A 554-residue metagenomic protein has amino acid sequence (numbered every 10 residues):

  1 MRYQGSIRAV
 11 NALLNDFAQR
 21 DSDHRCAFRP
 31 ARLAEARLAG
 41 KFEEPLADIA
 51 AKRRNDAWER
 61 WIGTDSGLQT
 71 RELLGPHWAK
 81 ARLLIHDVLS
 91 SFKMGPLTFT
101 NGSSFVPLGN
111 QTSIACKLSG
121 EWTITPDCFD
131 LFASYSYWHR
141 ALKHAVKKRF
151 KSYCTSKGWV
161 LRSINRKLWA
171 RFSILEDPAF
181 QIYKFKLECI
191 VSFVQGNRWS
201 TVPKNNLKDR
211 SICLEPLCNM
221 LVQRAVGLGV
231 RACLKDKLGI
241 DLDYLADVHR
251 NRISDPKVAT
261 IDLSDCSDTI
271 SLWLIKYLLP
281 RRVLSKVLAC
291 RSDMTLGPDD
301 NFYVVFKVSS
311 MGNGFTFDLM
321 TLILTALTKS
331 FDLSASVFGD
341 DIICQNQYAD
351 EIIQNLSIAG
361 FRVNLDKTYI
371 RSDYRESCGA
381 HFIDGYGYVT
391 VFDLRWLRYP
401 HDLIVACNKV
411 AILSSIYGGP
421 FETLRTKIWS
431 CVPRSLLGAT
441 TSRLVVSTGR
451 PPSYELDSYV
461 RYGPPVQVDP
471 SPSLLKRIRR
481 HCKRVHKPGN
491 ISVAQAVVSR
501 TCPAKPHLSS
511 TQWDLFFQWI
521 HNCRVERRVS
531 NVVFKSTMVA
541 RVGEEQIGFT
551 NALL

Functional and structural regions predicted by a protein language model:
M1-D209, S254, E351, S415-L554: C-terminal, non-catalytic extensions of nucleic-acid polymerases
R2, S211, E215, N219 (+6 more regions): Generic alpha-helical structural element
A12-D16, L33, R60, L228 (+2 more regions): Short, hydrophobic/amphipathic alpha-helical patches that form generic packing surfaces within helical domains
P203-R210, N301-K307: A short, surface-exposed helix-loop junction/capping segment
D209-I261, T316: Active-site-proximal segment of RNA-dependent polymerases
R210-I212, V222-Q223, D268-S271, G385-Y386: Short helix/loop capping segments that flank catalytic or ligand/cofactor-binding pockets
R252-F338, I343-R362, D366-G385, W396-H401 (+1 more regions): Conserved polymerase palm-domain catalytic core
